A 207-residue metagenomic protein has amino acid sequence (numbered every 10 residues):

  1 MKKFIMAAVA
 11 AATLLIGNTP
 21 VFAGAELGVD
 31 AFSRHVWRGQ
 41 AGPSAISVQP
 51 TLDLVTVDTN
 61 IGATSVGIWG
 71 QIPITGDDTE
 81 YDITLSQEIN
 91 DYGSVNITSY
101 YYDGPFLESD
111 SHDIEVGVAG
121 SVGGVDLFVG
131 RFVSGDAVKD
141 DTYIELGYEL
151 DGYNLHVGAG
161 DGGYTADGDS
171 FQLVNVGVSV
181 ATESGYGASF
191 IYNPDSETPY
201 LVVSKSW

Functional and structural regions predicted by a protein language model:
K2-F4, A8, G17-W207: Outer-membrane beta-barrel proteins
A11-A12: Repetitive helical segments and hydrophobic/amphipathic motifs
